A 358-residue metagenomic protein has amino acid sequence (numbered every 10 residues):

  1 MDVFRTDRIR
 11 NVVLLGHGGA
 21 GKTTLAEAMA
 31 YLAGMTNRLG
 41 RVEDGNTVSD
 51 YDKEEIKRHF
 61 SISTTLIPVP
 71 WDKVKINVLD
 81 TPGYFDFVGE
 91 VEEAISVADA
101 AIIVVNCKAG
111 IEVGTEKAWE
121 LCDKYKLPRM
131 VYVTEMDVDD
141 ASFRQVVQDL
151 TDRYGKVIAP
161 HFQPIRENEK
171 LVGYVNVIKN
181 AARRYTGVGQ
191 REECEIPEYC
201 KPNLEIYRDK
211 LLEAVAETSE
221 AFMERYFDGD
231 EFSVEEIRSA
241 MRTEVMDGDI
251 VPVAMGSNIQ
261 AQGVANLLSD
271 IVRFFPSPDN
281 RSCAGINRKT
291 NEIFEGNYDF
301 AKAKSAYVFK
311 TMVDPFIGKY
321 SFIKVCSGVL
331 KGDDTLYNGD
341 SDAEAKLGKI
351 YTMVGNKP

Functional and structural regions predicted by a protein language model:
M1-P358: Structural and coupling elements of P-loop NTPases
